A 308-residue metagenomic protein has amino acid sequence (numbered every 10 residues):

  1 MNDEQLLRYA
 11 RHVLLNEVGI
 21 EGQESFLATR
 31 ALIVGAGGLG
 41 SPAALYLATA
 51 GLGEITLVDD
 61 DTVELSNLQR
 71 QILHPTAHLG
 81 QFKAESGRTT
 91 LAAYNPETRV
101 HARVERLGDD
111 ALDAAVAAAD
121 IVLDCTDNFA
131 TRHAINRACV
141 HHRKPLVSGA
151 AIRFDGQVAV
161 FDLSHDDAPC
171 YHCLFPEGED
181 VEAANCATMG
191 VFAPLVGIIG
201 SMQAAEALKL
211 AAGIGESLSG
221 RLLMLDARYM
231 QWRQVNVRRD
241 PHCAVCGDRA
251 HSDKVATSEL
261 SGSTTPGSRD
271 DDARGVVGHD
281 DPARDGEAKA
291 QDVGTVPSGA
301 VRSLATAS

Functional and structural regions predicted by a protein language model:
M1-D270, G275, D292, P297-S308: Adenine nucleotide-associated cytosolic modules
